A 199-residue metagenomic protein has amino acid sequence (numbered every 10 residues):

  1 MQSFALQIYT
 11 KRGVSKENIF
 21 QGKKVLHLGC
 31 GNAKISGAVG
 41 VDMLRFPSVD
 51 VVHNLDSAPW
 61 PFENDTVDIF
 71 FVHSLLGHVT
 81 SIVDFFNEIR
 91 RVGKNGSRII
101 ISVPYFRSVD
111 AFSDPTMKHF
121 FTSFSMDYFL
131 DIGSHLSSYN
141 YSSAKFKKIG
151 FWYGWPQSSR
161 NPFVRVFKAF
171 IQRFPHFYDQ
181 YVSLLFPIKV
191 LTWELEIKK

Functional and structural regions predicted by a protein language model:
Q2, H27, H53-D56, H78 (+3 more regions): Histidine (H) residue identity feature
Q2-K23: Conserved alpha-helix/loop element of class I SAM-dependent methyltransferases that forms part of the SAM/SAH-binding
L6, L26-L28, L44, L55 (+6 more regions): Generic detector of leucine side chains in alpha-helical contexts
S15, K24, V39-D42, W152 (+1 more regions): Compositionally biased, intrinsically disordered low-complexity regions
F20-R107: Conserved SAM-binding loop
V83-D84, K94, R98-K199: S-adenosyl-L-methionine-dependent methyltransferase catalytic module, highlighting the catalytic core
